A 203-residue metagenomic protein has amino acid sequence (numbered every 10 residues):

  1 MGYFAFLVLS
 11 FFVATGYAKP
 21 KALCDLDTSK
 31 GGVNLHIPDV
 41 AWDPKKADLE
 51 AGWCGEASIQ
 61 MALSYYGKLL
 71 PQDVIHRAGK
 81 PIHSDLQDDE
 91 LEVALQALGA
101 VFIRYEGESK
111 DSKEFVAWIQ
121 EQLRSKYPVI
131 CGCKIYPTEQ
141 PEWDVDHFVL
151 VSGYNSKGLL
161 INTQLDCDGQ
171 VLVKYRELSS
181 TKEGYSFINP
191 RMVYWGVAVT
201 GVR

Functional and structural regions predicted by a protein language model:
M1-F4, A51: Structural motif marking the loop-to-transmembrane transition
Y3-F12: Bacterial N-terminal signal peptides
A14-Y17: Sec/Tat signal peptide C-region and signal peptidase I cleavage site
K19-K110, M192-R203: Cysteine-nucleophile protease catalytic domains, especially the papain-like/related folds used in DUB/UBL proteases
P20-D27, G32-L35, P81-H83, R124 (+2 more regions): Noncatalytic regulatory segments and standalone regulatory/sensor domains
W42, P81-H83, E108-D111, K126-C131 (+1 more regions): A short linear-motif detector with a strong N-terminal bias
S112-L165: Active-site-adjacent substructure of cysteine-protease-like catalytic cores
